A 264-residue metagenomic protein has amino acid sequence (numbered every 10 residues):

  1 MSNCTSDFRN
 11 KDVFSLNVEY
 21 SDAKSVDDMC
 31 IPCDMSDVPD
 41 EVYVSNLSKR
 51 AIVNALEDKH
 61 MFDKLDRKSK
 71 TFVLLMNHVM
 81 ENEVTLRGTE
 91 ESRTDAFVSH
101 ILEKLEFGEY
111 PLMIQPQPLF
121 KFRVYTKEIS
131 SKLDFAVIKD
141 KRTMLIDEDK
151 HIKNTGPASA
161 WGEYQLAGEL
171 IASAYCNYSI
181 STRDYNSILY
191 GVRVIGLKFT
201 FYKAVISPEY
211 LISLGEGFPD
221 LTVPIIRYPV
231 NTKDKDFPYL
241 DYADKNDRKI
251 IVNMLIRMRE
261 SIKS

Functional and structural regions predicted by a protein language model:
M1-D66, S264: Nuclease-adjacent, charged terminal/linker segments that flank catalytic cores
N3, A23, A51-A55, K59-N186 (+2 more regions): A short, conserved, highly charged catalytic patch centered on acidic carboxylates
S15, S21, V44, K203 (+3 more regions): Compositionally biased, intrinsically disordered low-complexity regions enriched in proline and serine
L189-F237: Short terminal or interdomain "cap/linker" segment that borders an active site or interface and mediates
